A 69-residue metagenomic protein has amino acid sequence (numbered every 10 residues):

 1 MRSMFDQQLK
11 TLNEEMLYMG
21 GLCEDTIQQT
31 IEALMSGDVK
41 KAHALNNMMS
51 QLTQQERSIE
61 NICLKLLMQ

Functional and structural regions predicted by a protein language model:
M1-Q69: Cytosolic, long alpha-helical scaffolding segments
